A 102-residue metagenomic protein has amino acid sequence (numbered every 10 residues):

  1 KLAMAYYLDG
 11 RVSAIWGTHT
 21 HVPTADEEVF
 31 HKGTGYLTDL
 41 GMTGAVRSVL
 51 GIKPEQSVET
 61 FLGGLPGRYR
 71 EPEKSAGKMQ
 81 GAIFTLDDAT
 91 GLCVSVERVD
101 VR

Functional and structural regions predicted by a protein language model:
K1-E71: Conserved beta-sheet core of the metallophosphoesterase superfamily
Q56-R102: A short C-terminal boundary segment appended to hydrolase-like catalytic domains
